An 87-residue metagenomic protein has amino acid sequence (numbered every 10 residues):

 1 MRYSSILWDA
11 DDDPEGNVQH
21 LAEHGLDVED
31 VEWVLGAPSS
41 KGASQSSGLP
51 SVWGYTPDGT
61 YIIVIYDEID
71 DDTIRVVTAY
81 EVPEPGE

Functional and structural regions predicted by a protein language model:
M1-E87: Ribonuclease/tRNase effector modules and their secretory precursors
